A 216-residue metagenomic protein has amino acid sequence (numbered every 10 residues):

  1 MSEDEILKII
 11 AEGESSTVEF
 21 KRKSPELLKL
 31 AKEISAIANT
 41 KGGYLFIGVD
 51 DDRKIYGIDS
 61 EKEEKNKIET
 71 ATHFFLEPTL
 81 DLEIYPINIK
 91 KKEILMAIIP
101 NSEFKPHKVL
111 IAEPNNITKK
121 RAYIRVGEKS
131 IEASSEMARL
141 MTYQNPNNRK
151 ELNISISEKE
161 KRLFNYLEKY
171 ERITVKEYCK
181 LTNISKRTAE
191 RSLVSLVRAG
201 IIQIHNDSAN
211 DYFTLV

Functional and structural regions predicted by a protein language model:
M1-V216: Conserved N-terminal catalytic/coupling substructures associated with nucleotide/phosphate chemistry
